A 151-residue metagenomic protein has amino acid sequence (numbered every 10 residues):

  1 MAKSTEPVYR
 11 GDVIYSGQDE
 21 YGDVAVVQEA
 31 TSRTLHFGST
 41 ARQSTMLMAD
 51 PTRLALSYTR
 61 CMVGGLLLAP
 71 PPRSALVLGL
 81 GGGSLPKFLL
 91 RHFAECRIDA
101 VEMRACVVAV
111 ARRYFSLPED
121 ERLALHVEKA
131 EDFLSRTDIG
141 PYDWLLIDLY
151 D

Functional and structural regions predicted by a protein language model:
M1-P72, R91: Rossmann-like AdoMet
A49-D151: The AdoMet/dcAdoMet-binding core of the Class I SAM-like
